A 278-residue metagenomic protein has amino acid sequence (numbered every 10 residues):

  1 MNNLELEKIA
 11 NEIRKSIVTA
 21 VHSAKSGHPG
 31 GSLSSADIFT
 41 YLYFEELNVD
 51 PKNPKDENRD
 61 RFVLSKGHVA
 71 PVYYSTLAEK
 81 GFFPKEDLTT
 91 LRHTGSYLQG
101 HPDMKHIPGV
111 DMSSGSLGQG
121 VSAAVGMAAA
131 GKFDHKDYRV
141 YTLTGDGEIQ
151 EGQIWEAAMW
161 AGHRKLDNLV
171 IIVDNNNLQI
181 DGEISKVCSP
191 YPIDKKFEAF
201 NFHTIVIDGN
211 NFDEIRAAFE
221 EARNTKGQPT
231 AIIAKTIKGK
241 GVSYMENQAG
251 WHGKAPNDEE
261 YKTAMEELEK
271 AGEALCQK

Functional and structural regions predicted by a protein language model:
M1-I13: N-terminal hydrophobic or amphipathic helices/low-complexity stretches enriched in small/hydrophobic/Pro/Gly
A10-S26, D174-N176: N-terminal capping segment at the start of a domain
I17-V21, S32-H163: Cofactor-binding active-site loop characterized by glycine-rich and histidine/acidic residues
V63, V170, V206, A231-I233: Structured core elements
H68-V69, Y73, N176-N177, N211 (+1 more regions): Glycine-rich beta-alpha junction loops
G109, S113-S116, V121-N224: Thiamine diphosphate
F212-K278: Glycine/aspartate-rich loop-and-adjacent alpha/beta segment that forms the canonical ThDP
